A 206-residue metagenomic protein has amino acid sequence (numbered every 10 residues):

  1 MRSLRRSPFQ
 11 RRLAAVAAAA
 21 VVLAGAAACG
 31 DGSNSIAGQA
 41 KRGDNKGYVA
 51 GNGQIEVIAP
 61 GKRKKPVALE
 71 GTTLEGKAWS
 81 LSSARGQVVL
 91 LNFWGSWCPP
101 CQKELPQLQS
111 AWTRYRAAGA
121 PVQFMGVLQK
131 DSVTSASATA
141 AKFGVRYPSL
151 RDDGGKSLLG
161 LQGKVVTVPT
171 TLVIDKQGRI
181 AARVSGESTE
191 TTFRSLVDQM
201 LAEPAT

Functional and structural regions predicted by a protein language model:
M1-A68, T206: N-terminal targeting signals for export/organelle localization
V67, V89, V168-P169: Short loop/turn microsegments at loop-to-beta-strand junctions
A78-Q102: Short active-site neighborhood of thiol/selenol oxidoreductases, capturing the structured segment around
G86-V88, A120-Q123, R146-Y147: Loop/turn elements at helix/coil->beta-strand transitions in domains of secreted/extracellular proteins
N92, Q123-V127, P148-R151: Structural recognition of the beta-strand scaffold that forms the well-ordered cores of secreted hydrolase catalytic
Q102-F143, G155-G160: Structural microenvironment flanking redox-active thiols in thiol-disulfide oxidoreductases
A138-R146, D152-T206: Thiol/disulfide oxidoreductase modules built on the thioredoxin-like
